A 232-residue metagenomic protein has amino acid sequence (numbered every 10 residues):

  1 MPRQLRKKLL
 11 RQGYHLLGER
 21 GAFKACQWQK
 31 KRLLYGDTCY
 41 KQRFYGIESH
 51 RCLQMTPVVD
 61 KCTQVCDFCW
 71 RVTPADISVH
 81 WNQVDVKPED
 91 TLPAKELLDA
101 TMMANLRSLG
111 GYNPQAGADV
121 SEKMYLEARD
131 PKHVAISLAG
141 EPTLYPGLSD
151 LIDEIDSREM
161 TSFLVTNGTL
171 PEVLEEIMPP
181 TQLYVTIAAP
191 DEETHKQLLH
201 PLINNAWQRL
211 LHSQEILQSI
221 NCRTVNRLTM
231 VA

Functional and structural regions predicted by a protein language model:
M1-M103, R107-L109: Flexible, acidic/Gly-rich N-terminal and inter-domain linker regions that tether and position cofactor-handling modules
P114-A232: Conserved AdoMet/S-adenosylmethionine-binding subsite of the radical SAM
